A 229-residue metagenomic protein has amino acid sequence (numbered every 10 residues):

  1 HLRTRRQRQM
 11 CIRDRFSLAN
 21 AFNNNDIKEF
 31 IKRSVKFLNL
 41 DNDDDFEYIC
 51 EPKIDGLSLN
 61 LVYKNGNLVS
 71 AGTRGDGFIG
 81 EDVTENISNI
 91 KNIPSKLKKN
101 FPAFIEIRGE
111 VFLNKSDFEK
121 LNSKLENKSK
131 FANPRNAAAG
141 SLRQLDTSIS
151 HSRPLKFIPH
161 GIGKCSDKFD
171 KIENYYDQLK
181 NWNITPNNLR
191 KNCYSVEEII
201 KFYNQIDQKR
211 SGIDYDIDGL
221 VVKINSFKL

Functional and structural regions predicted by a protein language model:
H1-L2: Short, well-ordered junction/capping motifs at the entry into regular secondary structure
R5-Q9, R13-L229: RNA/tRNA-interacting regions in translation and RNA-turnover enzymes
